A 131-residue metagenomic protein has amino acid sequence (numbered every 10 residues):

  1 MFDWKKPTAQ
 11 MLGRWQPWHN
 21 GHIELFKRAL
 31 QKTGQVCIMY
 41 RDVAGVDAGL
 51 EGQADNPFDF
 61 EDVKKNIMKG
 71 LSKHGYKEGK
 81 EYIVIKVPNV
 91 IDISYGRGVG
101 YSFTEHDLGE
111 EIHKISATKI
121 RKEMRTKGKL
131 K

Functional and structural regions predicted by a protein language model:
M1-K131: Nucleotidyltransferase catalytic core that binds NTPs
